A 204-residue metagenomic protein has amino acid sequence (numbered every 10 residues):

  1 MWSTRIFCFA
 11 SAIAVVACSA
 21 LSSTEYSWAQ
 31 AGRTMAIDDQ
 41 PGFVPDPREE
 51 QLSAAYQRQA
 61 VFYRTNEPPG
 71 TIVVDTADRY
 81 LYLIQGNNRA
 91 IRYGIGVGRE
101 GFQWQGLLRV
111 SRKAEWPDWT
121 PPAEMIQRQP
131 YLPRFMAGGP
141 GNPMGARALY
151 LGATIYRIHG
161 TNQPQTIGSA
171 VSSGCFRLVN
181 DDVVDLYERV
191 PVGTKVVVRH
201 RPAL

Functional and structural regions predicted by a protein language model:
W2-L204: N-terminal pre-domains immediately preceding structured catalytic cores
